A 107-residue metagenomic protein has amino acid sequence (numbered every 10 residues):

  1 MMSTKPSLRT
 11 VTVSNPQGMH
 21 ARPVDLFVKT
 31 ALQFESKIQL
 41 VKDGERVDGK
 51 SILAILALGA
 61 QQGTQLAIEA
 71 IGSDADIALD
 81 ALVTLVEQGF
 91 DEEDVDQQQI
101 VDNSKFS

Functional and structural regions predicted by a protein language model:
S3-Q39: N-terminal first-folded block
S3-R9, I52, D96-S107: N-terminal loops that bind phosphate or other acidic moieties and the adjacent beta-alpha structural core
R9, N15, D43, A54 (+1 more regions): Glycine-rich, flexible loop/turn motifs
A21, K29, F34-A81: Amphipathic, hydrophobic secondary-structure cores in small proteins
I71-I100: C-terminal structural segments of small proteins and small subunits
